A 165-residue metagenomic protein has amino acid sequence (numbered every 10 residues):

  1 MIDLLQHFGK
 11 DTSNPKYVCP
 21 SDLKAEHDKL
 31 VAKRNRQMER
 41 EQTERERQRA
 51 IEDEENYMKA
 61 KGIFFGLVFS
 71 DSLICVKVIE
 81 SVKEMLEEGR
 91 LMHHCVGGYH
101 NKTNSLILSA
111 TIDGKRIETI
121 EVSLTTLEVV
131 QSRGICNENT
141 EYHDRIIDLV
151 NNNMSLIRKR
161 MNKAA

Functional and structural regions predicted by a protein language model:
M1-A165: Glycine-focused motif/segment detector
